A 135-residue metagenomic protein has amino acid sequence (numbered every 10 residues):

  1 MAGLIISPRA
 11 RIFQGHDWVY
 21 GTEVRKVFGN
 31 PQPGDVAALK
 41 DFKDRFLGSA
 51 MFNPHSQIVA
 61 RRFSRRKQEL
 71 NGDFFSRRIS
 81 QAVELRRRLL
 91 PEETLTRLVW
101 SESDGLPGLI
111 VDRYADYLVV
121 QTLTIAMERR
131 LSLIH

Functional and structural regions predicted by a protein language model:
M1-I134: RNA-binding accessory domains that recognize and position tRNA/RNA substrates
